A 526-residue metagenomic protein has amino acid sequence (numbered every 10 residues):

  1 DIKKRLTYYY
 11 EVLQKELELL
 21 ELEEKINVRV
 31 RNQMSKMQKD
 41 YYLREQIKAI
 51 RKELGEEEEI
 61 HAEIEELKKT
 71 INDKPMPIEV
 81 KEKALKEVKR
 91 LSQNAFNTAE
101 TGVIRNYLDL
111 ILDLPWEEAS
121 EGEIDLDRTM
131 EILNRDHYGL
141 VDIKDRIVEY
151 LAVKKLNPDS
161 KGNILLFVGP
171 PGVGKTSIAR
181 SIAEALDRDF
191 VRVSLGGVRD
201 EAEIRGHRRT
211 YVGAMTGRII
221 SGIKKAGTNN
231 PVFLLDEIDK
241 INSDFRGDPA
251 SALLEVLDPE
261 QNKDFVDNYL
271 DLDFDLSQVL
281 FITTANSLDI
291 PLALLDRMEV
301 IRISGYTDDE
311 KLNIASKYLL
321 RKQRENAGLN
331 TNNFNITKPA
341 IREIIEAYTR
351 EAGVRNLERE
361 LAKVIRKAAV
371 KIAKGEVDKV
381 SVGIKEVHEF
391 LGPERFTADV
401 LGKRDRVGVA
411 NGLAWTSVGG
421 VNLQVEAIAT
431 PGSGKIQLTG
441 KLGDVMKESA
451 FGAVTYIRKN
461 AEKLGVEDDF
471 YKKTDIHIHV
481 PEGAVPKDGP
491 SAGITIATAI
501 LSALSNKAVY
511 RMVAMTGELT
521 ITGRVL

Functional and structural regions predicted by a protein language model:
D1-V153, N157: Extended, charged alpha-helical coiled-coil/arm scaffolds that mediate oligomerization and mechanical coupling in large
K74-E82, E118-A119, G227, S287-V300 (+4 more regions): Conserved C-terminal "switch" segment of AAA+ ATPases
K83-Q93, G102-P170, A179-R180, V193 (+1 more regions): AAA+ P-loop NTPase catalytic core
K161-L195, K224, L254, D258: Walker A/P-loop
A185-A214, G222, N242, E310: AAA+/P-loop NTPase substrate/partner-engagement loops
A226-N230, D248, F265-T284, F334-T337 (+1 more regions): AAA+/SF3 P-loop NTPase mechanochemical coupling elements
L235-F274: Conserved catalytic/switch belt of AAA+ P-loop NTPases
E360-L526: Conserved P-loop NTPase/AAA+ ATPase motor core
